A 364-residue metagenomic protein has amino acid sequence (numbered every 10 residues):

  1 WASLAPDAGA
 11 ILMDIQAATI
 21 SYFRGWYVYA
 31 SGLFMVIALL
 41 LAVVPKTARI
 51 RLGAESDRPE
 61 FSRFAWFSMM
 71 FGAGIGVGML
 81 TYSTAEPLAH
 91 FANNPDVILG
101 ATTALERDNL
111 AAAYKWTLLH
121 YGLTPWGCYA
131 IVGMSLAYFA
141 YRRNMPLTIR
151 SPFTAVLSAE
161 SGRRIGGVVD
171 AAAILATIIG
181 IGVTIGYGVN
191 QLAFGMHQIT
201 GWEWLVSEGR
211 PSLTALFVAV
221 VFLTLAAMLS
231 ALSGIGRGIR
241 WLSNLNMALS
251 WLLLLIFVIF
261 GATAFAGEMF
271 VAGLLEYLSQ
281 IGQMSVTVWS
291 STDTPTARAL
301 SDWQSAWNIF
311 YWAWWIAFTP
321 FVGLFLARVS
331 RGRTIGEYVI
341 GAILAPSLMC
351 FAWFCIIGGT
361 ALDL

Functional and structural regions predicted by a protein language model:
W1-D7, F71-F91, P125-S135, R143-L147 (+2 more regions): Hydrophobic transmembrane alpha-helices that form the core helical bundles of multi-pass secondary transporters
W1-R107, L232, L255: N-terminal alpha-helical transmembrane segments of multi-pass membrane transport and channel/translocase proteins
L4-I20, L41-E60, A112-H120, M134-M145 (+3 more regions): Membrane-water interface regions at transmembrane-helix termini and the short interhelical loops of multi-pass membrane
D14-A18, F91, V97-H120, Q280-Q304: Interfacial loop/helix-cap signal at membrane boundaries in integral membrane proteins
I20-G25, A54-A73, A104-E106, A113-G122 (+3 more regions): Transmembrane-helix boundary/entry motifs in multi-pass membrane transporters
Y22-V36, L119-S135: Alpha-helical transmembrane segments
L33-V43, G76-L80, A130-R142, V258 (+1 more regions): Hydrophobic alpha-helical membrane-embedded segments
S161, I165-V168, A172-I340, A345-L364: Membrane-embedded translocation segments of transport machinery
